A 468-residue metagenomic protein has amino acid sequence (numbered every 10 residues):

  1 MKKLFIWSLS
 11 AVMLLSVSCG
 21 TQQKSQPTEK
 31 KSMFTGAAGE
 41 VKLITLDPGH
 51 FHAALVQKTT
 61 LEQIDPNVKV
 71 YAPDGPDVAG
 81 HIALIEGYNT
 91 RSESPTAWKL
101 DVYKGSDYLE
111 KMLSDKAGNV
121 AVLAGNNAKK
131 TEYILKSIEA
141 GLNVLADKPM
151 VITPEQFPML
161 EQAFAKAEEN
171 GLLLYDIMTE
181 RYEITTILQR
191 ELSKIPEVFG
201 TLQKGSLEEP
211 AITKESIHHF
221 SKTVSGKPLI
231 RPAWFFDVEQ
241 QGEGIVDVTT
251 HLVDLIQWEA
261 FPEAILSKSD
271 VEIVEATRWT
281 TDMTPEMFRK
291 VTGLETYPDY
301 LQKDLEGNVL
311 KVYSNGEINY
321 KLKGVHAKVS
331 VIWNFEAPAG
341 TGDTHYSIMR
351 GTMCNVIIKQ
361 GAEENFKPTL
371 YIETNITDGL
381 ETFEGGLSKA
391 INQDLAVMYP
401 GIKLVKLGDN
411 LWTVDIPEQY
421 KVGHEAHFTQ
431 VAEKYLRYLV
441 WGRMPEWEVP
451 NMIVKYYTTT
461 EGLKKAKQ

Functional and structural regions predicted by a protein language model:
K2-S10: Sec-dependent signal peptide recognition, specifically the positively charged N-region followed immediately by
L15-S18: C-terminal motif of bacterial Sec signal peptides marking the signal peptidase cleavage site
G20-L142, E155-L174: N-terminal glycine-/serine-/threonine-rich beta1-alpha1-beta2 phosphate-ribose binding loop of Rossmann-like
A79, A128-T131, L135, P158 (+4 more regions): A structural signal for well-ordered alpha-helical segments within the folded catalytic domains of diverse enzymes
G141, D147-P149: Short helix/strand-capping hinge loops at secondary-structure junctions that flank key functional elements
V151-I230: A contiguous active-site-proximal alpha/beta segment in oxidoreductase catalytic domains
G226-G342: Rossmann-like dinucleotide-binding domain that binds NAD(P)(H)
L252, Q257, A264, K268 (+3 more regions): C-terminal helical cap and adjacent loop that interface with cofactors, partners, or active-site loops
